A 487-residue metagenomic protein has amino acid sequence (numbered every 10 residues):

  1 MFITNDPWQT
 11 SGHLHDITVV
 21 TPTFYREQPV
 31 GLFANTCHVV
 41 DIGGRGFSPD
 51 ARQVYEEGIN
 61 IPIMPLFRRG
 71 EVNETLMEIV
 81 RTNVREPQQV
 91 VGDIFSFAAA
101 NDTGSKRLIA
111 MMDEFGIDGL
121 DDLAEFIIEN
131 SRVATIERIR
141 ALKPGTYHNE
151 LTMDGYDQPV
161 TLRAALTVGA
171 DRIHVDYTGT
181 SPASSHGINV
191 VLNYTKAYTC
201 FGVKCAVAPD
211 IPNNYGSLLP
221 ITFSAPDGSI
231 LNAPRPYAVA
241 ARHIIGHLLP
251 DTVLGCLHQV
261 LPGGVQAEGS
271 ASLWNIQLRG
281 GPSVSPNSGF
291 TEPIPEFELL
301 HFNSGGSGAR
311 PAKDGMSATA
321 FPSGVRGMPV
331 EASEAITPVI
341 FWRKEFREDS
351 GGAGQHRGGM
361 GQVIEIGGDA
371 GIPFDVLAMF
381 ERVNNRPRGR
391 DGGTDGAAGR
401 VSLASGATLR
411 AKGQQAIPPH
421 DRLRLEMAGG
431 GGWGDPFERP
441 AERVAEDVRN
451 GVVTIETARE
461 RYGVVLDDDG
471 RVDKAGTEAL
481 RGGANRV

Functional and structural regions predicted by a protein language model:
F2-V487: Glycine/proline-enriched, intrinsically flexible loops and inter-domain linkers
